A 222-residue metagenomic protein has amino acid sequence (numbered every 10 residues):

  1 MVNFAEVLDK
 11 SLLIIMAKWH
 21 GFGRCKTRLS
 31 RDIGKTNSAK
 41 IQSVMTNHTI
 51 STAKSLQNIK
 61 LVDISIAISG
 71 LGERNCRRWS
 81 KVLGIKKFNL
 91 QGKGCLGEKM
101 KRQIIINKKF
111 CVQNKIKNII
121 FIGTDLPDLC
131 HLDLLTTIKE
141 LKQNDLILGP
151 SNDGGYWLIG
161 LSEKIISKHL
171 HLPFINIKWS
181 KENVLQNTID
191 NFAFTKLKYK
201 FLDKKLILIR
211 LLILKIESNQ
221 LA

Functional and structural regions predicted by a protein language model:
M1-L29: N-terminal nucleotide-binding beta1-loop-alpha1 segment
K40-I59: A short, N-terminal amphipathic alpha-helix
V62-L71: Short beta-strand/loop segment that forms part of the nucleotide-sugar
R77-K117, K178: Short phosphate-binding loop-to-helix
N118-I122: Short aromatic-hydrophobic micro-motifs that form the base-stacking/packing surface for donor nucleotide recognition
P127-G155: Conserved donor-nucleotide/metal-binding helix-loop-beta segment in metal-dependent transferases, i.e., the alpha-helix
I166-N191: Short, glycine-/small-residue-rich phosphate/pyrophosphate-handling segment
N183-A222: Conserved alpha/beta core of the MobA/IspD/sugar-nucleotide pyrophosphorylase nucleotidyltransferase superfamily
